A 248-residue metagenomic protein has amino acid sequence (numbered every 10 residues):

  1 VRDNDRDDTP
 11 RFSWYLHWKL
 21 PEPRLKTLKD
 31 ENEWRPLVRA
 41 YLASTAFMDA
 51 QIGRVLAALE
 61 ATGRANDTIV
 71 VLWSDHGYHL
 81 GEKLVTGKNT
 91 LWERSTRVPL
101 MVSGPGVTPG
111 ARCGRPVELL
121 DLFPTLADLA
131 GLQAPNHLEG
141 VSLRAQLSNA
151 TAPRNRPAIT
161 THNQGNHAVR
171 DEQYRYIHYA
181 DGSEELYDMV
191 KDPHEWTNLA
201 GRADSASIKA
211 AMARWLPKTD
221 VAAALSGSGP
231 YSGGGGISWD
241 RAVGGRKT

Functional and structural regions predicted by a protein language model:
V1-P116, L129-H137, H178, E195 (+3 more regions): Active-site-proximal cap/lid insertion segments
H76-E82, E118-H194, S207, W215 (+1 more regions): C-terminal cap/loop subdomain of S1 sulfatases and analogous C-terminal strand-loop tails that border
L199: Cysteine-centered loop/knuckle micro-motif
